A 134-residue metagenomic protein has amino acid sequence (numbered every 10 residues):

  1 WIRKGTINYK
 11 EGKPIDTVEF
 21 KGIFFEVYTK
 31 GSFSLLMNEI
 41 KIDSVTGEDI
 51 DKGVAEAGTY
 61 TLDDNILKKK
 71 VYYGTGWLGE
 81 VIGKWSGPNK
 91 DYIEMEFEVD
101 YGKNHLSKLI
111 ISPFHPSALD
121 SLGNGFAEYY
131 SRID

Functional and structural regions predicted by a protein language model:
W1-T59, D63-D134: Lipid interaction determinants
